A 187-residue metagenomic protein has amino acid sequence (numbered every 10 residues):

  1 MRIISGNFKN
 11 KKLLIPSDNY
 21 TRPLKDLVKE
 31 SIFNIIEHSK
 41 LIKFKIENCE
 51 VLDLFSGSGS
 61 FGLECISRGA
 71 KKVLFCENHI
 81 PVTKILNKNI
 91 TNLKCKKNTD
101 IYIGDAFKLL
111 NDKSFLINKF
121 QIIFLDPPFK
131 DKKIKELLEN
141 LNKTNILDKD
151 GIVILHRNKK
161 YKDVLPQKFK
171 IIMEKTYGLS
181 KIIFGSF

Functional and structural regions predicted by a protein language model:
M1-F187: Class I S-adenosyl-L-methionine-dependent methyltransferase catalytic core
